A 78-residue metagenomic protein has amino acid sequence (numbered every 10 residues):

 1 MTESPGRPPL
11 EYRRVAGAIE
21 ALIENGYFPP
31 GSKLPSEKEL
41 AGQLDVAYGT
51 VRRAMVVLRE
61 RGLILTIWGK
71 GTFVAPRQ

Functional and structural regions predicted by a protein language model:
M1-Y48, R53-V56, E60-L65, P76-Q78: Extreme N-terminal segment that seeds HTH/winged-HTH DNA-binding domains in transcriptional regulators
K70-P76: Minor-groove-contacting beta-hairpin "wing" of winged helix-turn-helix DNA-binding domains
